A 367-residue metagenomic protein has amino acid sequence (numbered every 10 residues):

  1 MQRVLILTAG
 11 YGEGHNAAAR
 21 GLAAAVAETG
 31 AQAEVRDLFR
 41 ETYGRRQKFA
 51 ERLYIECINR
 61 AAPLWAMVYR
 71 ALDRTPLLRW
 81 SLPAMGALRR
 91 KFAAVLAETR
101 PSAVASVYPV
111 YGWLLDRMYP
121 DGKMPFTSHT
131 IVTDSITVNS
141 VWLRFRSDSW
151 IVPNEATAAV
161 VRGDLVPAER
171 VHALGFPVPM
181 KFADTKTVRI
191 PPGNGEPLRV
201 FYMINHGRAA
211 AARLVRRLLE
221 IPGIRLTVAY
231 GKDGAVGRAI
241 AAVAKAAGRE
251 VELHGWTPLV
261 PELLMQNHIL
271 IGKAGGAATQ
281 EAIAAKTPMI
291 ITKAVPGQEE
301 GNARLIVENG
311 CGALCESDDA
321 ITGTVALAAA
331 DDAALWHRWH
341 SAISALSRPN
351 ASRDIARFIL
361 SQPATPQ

Functional and structural regions predicted by a protein language model:
G21-T99: Conserved N-terminal ligand/cofactor-binding loop architecture of enzyme catalytic domains
R90-V104, W113-H129: Glycosyltransferases and closely related glycan-assembly transferases that use nucleotide-activated donors
P120-K181: Active-site-proximal region of nucleotide-activated glycan assembly enzymes, centered on histidine/acidic-rich loops
K186-V188, N194-H268: Donor-nucleotide binding loops and adjacent catalytic segments primarily of GT-B fold Leloir glycosyltransferases
E262-G301: A donor-sugar binding/catalytic signature common to diverse glycosyltransferases and related nucleotide-sugar
P296-L327: Change "using UDP/GDP/dTDP sugars" to "using nucleotide sugars
D318-D319, A326-S344, Q362-P366: Conserved donor-nucleotide binding/catalytic region of nucleotide-linked donor-dependent transferases
R348-Q367: C-terminal alpha-helical cap of glycosyltransferases
